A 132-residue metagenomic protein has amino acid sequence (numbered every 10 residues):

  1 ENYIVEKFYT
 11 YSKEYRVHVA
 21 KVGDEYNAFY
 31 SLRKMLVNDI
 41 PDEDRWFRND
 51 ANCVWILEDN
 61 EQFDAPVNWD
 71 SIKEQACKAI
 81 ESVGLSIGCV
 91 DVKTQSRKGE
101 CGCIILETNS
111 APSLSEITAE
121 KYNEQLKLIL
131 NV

Functional and structural regions predicted by a protein language model:
E1-S71, Q75: Phosphate-binding site of ATP-dependent enzymes
E6, V90-V92, L106: Active-site flanking residues adjacent to catalytic metal/cofactor-binding acidic residues
Y9-S12, S82-S86: A short catalytic or substrate-binding loop motif that flags glycine-/basic-rich loops and adjacent residues that bind
V19-G23, V92-K98: Short, low-complexity Ser/Thr-rich regulatory SLiMs
N27-Y30, G88, I104-E107: Protein kinase-like catalytic core scaffold
C53, C77, C89, C101-C103: Generic recognition of cysteine residues
Q62, P66, E81-L85, T94-V132: C-terminal active-site "lid" helix and adjoining low-complexity regulatory extension at the edge of ATP-using catalytic
Q75-A76, G88-S96: Short glycine-rich, acidic/polar surface loops and turns
